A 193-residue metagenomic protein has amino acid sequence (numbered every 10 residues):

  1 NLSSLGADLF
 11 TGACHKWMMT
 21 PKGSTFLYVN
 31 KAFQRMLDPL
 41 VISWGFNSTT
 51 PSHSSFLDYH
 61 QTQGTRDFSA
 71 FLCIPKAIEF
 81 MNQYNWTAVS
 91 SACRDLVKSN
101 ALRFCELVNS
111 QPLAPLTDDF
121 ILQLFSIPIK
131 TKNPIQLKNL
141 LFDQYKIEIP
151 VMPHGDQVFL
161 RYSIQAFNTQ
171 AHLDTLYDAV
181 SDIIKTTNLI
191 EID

Functional and structural regions predicted by a protein language model:
L5-T50: Active-site PLP attachment segment
K16, Q63, Q165: Glycine- and other small-residue-rich loops at beta-strand/loop junctions that grip anionic moieties
P21, D119-I121, D156-V158: Short acidic/glycine-enriched loop/turn segments that link adjacent beta-strands
I42-N82, S99: PLP-dependent aminotransferase class I/II
S69-L113: Conserved PLP-dependent catalytic core of the aminotransferase class-I/II
R94-K98, L107-Q144: Conserved PLP-binding catalytic core of the aspartate aminotransferase-like
N133, N139-D193: PLP-dependent enzyme catalytic core of the Aspartate aminotransferase-like
